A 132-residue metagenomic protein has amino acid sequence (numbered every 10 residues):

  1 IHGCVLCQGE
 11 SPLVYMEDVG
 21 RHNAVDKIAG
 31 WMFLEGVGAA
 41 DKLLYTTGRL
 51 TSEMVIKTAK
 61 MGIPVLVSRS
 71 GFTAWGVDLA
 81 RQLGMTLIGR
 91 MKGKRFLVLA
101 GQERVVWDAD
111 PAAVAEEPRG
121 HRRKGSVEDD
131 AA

Functional and structural regions predicted by a protein language model:
I1-R49, E53-I56: Conserved mixed alpha/beta catalytic, RNA-binding, or beta-rich assembly cores of soluble enzyme, regulatory
V55, K60-A132: Conserved catalytic-core subdomain
